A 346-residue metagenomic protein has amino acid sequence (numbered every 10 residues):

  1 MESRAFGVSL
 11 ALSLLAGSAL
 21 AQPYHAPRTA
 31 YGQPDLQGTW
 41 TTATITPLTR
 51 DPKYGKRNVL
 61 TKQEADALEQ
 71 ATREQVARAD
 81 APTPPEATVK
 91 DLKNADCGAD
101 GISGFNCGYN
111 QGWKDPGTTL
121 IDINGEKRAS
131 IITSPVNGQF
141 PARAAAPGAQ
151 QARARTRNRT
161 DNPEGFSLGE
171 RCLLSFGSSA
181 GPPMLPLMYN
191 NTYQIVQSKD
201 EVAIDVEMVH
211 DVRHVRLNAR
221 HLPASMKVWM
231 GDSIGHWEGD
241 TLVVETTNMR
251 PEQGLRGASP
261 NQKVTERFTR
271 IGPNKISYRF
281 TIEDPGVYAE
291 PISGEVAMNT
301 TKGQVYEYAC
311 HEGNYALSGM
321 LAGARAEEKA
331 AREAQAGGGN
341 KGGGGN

Functional and structural regions predicted by a protein language model:
M1-L10: Bacterial N-terminal signal peptides that target proteins for export
E2, A21-N346: PEST-like low-complexity, intrinsically disordered acidic/proline/serine-rich tracts that flank trafficking/processing
A16-S18: N-terminal signal peptide c-region/cleavage motif recognized by signal peptidases
